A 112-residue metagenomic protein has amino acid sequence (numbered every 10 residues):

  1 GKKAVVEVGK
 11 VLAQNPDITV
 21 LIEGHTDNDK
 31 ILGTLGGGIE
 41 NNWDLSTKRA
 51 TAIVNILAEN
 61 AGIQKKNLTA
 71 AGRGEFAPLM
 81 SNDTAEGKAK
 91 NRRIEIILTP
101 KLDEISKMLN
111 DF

Functional and structural regions predicted by a protein language model:
K2-I18, H25-F112: Periplasmic OmpA-like peptidoglycan-binding domain that tethers envelope proteins to the cell wall
